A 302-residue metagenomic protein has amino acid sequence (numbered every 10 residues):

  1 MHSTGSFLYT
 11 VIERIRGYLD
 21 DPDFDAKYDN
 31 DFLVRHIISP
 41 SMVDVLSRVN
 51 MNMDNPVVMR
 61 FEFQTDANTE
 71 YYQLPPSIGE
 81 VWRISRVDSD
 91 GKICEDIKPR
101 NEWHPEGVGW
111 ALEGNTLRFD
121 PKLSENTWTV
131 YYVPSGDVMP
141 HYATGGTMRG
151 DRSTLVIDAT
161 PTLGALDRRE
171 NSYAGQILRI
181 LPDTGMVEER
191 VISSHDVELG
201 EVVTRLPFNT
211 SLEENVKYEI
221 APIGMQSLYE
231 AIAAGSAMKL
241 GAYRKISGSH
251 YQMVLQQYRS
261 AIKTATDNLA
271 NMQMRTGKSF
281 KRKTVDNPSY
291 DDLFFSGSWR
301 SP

Functional and structural regions predicted by a protein language model:
M1-D23, F32-M51, K98-L155, R169-P302: Internal mixed-charge
A26, M59-P76, P161-G164: Surface-exposed ligand/attachment interfaces on beta-rich extracellular proteins
S47-Q64: Short, charged early-sequence alpha-helical segments and their helix-coil boundaries
N68, S89-I93, G185: Detector for glycine-centered tight turns/loop "hinges" at secondary-structure junctions
P75-K92: Solvent-exposed beta-hairpin/edge-strand motifs
